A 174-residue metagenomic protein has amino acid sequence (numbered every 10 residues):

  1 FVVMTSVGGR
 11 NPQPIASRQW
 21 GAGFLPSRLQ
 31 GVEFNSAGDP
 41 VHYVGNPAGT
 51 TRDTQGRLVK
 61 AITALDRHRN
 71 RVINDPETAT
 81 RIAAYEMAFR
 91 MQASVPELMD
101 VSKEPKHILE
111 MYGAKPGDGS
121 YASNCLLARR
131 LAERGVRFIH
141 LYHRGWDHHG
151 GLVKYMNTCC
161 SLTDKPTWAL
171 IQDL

Functional and structural regions predicted by a protein language model:
F1-L174: Ligand-binding pockets and gating/stacking loops
